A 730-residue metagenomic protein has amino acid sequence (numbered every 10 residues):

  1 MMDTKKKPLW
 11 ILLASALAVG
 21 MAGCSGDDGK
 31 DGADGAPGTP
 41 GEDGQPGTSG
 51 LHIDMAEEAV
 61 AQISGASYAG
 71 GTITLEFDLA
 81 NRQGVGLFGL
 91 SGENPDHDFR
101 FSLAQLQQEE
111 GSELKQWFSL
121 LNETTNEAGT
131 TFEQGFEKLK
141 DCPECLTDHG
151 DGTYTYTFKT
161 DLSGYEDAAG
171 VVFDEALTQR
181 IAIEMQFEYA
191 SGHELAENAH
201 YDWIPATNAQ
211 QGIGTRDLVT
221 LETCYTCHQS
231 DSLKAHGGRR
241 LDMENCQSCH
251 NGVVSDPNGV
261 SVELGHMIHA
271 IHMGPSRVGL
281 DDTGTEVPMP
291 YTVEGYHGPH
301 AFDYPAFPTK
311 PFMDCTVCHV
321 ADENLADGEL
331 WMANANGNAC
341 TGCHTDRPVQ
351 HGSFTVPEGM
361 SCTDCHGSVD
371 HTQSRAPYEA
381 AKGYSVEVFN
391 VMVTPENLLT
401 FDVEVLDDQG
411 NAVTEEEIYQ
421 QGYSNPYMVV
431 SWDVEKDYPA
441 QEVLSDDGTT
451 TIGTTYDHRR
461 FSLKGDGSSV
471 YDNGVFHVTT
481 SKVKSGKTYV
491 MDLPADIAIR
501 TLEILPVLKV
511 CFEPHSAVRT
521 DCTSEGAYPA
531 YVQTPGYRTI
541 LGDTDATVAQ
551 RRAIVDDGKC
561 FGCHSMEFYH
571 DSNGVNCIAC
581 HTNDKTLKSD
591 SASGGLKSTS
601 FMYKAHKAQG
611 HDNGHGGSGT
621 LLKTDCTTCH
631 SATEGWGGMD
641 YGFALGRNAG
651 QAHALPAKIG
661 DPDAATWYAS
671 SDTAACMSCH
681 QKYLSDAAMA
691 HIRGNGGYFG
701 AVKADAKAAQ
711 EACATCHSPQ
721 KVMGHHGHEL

Functional and structural regions predicted by a protein language model:
M2-I11: Bacterial N-terminal signal peptides that target proteins for export
I11, S15-A56: Collagen/collagen-like triple-helix sequence repeat recognition
A33-H52, V349-A380: A eukaryote-biased signal for short, well-structured alpha-helical docking elements
G50-Y68, Q373-E396: Low-complexity, acidic Ser/Thr/Pro/Gly-rich terminal tails and inter-domain linkers that flank the onset of structured
E57, Y68-V320, L398-A664: Extended surface/linker regions that mediate inter-domain or inter-protein docking in multi-component redox
K234-G237, D256-G259, L325-L330, Q350-T355 (+6 more regions): Short Cys/His-rich "knuckle" micro-motifs
K310-D346, T624, T628-I659, T666-L730: Extracellular low-complexity, Gly/Ser/Thr-rich intrinsically disordered linkers and protease-sensitive activation/hinge
D346-V369, A381-V388, E396-V413, K707-Q710 (+1 more regions): Repeat-solenoid scaffold signature
